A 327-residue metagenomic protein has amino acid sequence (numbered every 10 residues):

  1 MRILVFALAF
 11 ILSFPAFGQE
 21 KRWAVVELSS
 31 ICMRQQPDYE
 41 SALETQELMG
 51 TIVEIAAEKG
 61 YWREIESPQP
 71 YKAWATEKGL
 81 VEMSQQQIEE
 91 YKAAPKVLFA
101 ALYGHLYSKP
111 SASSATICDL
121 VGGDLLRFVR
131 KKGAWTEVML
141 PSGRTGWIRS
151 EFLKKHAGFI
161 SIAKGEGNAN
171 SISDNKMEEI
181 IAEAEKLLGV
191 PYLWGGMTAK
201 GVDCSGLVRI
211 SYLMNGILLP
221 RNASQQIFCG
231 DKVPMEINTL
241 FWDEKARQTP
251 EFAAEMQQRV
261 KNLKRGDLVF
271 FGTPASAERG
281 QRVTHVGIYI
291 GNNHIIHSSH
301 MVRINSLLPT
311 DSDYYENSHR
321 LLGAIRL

Functional and structural regions predicted by a protein language model:
V5-P15: Bacterial N-terminal signal peptides
Q19-A24, L28, C32, D38 (+7 more regions): Boundary regions of SH3-family modules and the immediately adjacent low-complexity/disordered segments in eukaryotic
E47, L120, V260-L263: Short, well-ordered loop/turn sites that connect or cap secondary structure elements
T51, D124, G266-D267: Structural motif
E82, G104, S108-T116, E278-L327: Aromatic- and glycine-rich peptidoglycan recognition patches
S113, E166-S171, P191-A199, S276: Second-shell loop/turn segments in exported
A184, G196-N215: Active-site nucleophilic cysteine motif
P220-I304: ...with weaker cross-activation on analogous glycine-rich loops/strands in unrelated enzymes
